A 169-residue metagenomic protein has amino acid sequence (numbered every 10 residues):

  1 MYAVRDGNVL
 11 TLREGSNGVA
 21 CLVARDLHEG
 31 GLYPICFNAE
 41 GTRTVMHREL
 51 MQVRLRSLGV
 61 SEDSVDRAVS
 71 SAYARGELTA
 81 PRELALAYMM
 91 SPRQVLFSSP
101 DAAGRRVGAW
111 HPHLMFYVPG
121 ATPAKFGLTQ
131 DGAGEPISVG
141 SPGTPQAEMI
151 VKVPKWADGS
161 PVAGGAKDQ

Functional and structural regions predicted by a protein language model:
M1-Q169: Primary mode marks residue(s) on the alpha4-beta5-alpha5 output face of response regulator receiver
